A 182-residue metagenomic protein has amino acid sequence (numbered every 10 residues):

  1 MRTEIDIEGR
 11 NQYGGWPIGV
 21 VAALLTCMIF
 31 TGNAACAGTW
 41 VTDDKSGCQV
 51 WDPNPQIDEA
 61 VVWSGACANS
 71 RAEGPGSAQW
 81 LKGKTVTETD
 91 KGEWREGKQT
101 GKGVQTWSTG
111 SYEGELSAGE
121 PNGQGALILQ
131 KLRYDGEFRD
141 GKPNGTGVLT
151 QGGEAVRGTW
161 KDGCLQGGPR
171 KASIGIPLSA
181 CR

Functional and structural regions predicted by a protein language model:
M1-G15: N-terminal secretory signal peptides that target proteins for export/translocation
E4-E8, A22, A34-C36: Intrinsic low-complexity, intrinsically disordered segments enriched in polar/basic residues
G15-W16, S108: Intrinsic structural disorder/low-complexity segments
G19-T31: Bacterial N-terminal signal peptides
G32-R182: Glycine/tyrosine- and acidic-biased, solvent-exposed loop/turn segments at the edges of beta-strands
